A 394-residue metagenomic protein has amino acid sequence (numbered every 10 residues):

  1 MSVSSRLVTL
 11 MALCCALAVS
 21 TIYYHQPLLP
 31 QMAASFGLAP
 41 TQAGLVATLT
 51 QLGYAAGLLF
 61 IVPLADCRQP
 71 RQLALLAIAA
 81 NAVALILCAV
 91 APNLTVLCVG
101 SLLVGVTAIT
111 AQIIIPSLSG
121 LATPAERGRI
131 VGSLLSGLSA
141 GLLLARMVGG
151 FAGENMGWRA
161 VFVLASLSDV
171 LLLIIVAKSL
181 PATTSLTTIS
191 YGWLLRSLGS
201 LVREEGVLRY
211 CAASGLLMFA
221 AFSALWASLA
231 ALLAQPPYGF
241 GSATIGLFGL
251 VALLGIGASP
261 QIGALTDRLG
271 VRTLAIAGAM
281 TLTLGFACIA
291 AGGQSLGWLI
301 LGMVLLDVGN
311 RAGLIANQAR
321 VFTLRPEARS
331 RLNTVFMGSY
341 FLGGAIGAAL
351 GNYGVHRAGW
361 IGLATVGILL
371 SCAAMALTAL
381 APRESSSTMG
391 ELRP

Functional and structural regions predicted by a protein language model:
A56-L94: Conserved MFS/SLC helix-loop-helix module at the cytosolic interface between two early adjacent transmembrane helices
L58-Q69, G257-V271, V355: Helix-to-loop junctions at the C-terminal end of transmembrane segments in multipass secondary transporters
Q72-I86, T273-A287, I368: Structural signature of the two symmetry-related core transmembrane helices
A84, T95-L103, G297-L305: Paired small-residue
S101-G137: Cytoplasmic helix-loop-helix junction between adjacent transmembrane helices in 12-TM secondary transporters
S133-K178: Helix-loop-helix hairpin linking two adjacent transmembrane segments in secondary transporters
P181-A212: Juxtamembrane intracellular "pre-TM" segments in multi-pass secondary transporters
R272-N317: C-terminal transmembrane helical hairpin of 12-TM major facilitator-type secondary transporters
